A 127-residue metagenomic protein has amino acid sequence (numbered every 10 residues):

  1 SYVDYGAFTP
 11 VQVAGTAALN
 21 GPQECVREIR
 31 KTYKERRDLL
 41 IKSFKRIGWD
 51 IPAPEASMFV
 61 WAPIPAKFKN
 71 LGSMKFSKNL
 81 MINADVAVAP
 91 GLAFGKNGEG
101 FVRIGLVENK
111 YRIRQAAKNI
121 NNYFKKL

Functional and structural regions predicted by a protein language model:
S1-L127: PLP-dependent class I/II
